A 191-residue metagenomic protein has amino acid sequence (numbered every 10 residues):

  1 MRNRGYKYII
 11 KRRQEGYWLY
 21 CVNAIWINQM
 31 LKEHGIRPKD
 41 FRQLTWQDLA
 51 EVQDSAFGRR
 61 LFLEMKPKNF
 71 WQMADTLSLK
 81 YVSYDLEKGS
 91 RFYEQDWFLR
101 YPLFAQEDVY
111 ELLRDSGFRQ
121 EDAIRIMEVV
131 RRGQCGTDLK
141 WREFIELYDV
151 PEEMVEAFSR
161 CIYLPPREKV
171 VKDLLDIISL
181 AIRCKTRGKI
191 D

Functional and structural regions predicted by a protein language model:
M1-D191: Alpha-helical scaffold/interaction cores of sigma-54-like transcription cofactors and many family A DNA polymerases
